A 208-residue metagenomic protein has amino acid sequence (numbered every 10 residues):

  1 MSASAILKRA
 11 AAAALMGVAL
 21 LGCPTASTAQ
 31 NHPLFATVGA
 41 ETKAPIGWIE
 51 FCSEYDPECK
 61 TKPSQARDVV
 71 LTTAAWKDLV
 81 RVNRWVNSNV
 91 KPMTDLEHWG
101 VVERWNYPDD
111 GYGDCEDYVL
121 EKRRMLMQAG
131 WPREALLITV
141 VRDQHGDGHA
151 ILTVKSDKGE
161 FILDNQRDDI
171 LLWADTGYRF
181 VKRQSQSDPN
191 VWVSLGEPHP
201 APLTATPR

Functional and structural regions predicted by a protein language model:
M1-A3, G22-A26: Intrinsically disordered, low-complexity segments enriched in Ser/Pro/Gly/Ala and basic residues
S2-A14: Bacterial N-terminal signal peptides that target proteins for export
A12-G22: Bacterial N-terminal signal peptides
A26-R208: A structural boundary/capping signal
